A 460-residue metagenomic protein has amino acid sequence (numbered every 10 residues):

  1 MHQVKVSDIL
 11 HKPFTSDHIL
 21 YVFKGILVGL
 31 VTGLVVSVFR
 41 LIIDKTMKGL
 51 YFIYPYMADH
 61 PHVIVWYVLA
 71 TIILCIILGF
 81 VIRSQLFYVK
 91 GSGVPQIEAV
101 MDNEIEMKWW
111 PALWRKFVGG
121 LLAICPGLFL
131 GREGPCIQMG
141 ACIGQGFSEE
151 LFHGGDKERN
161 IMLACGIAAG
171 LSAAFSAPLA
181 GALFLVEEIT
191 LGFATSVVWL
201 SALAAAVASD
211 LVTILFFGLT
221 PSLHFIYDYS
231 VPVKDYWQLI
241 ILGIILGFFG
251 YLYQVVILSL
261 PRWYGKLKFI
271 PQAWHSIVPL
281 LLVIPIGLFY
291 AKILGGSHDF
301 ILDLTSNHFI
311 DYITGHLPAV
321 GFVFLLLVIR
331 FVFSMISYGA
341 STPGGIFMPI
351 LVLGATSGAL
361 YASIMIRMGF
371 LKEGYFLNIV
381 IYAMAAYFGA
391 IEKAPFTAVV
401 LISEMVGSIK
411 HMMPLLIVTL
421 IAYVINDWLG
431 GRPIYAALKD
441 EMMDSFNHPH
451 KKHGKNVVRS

Functional and structural regions predicted by a protein language model:
M1-S460: Alpha-helical transmembrane segments and immediately membrane-proximal extracytoplasmic
